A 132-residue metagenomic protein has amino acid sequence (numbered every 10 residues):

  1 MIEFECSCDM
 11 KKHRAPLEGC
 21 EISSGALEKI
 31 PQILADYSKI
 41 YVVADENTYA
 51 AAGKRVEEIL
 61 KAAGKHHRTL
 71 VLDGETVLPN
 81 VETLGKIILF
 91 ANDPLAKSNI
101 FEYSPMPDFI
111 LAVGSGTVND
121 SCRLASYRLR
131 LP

Functional and structural regions predicted by a protein language model:
M1-F109: ATP/NTP phosphate-donor binding region
P94-P132: A short, small-residue-rich loop immediately preceding and capping a beta-strand
